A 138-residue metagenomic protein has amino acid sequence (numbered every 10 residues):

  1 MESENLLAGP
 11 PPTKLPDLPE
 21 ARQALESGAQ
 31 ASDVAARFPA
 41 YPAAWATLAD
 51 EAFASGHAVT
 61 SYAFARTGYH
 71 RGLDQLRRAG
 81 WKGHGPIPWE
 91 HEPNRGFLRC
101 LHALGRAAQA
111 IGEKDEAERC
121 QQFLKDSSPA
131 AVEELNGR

Functional and structural regions predicted by a protein language model:
M1-G83, L101, R106-R138: N-terminal alpha-helical interaction modules that lie
V34-R37, P88-P93: Solvent-exposed loop and edge beta-strand segments that line ligand/cofactor-binding and catalytic clefts
P42, H91-N94, L98: Start-of-helix signal in alpha-solenoid helical-repeat scaffolds, especially tetratricopeptide repeats
